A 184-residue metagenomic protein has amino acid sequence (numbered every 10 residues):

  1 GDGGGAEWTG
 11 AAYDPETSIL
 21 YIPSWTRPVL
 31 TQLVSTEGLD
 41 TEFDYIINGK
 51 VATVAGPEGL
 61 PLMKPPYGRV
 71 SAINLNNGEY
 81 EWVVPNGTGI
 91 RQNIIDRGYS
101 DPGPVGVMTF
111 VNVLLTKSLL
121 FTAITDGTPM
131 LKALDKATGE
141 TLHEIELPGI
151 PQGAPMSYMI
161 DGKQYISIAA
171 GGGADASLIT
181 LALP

Functional and structural regions predicted by a protein language model:
G1-G10, V29, D40-A55, L60-P66 (+2 more regions): Extracytoplasmic beta-rich repeat domains
W8-Y13, I19-S24, V51-V54, G59 (+4 more regions): Repeat-blade elements of multi-bladed beta-propeller folds
V29-T36, T128-K132, A174-A182: Structural motif
L75-N76, D135-T138, P184: Short loop/turn segments that connect beta-strands within beta-propeller blades
L75-N76, Y80, P85-N86: Predominantly extracellular/luminal regions of secreted and cell-surface proteins, especially disulfide-bonded
E81-W82, E140-H143: A structural motif specific to WD40 beta-propellers
